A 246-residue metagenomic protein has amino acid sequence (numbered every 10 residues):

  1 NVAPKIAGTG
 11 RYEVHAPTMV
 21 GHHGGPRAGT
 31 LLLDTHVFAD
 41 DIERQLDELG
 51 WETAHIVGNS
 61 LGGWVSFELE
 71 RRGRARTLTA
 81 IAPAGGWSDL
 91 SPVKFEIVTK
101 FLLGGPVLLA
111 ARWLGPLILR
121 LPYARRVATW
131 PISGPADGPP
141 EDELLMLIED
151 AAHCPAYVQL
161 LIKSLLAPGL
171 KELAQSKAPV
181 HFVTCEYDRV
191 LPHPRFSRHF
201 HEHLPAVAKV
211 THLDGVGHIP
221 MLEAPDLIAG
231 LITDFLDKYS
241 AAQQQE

Functional and structural regions predicted by a protein language model:
P4-T9, A174-V216: Conserved loop-alpha-helix segment in the C-terminal half of the alpha/beta-hydrolase fold that carries the catalytic
E13-L61, S91, G230: Active-site loop/oxyanion-hole signature of alpha/beta-hydrolase fold enzymes
M19-H23, G85, G217-P220: Alpha/beta-hydrolase active-site loop signature
T30, D47-T53, G73-A75, K177-A178 (+1 more regions): Active-site acidic short loop of glycosyltransferases
G63-G73, L78: Short glycine-enriched nucleophile-adjacent loop and the immediately C-terminal alpha-helix near the catalytic center
A75-R112: Flexible "cap/lid" loop of the alpha/beta hydrolase fold
L114-Q175: Conserved alpha/beta-hydrolase catalytic His-Asp/Glu region
A206-E246: Catalytic active-site module of serine/aspartate enzymes centered on a nucleophile-bearing elbow/loop
